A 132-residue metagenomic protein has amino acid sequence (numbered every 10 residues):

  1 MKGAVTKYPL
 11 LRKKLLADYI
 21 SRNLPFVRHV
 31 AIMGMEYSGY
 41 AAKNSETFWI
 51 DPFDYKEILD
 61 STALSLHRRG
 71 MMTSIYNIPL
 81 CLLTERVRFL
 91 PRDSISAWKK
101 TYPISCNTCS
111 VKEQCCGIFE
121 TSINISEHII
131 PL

Functional and structural regions predicted by a protein language model:
K2-R88: Radical SAM enzyme [4Fe-4S]-AdoMet core and its adjacent flexible, acidic and glycine-rich loops/tails across
T84-L132: Flexible mid-to-C-terminal extensions adjoining Fe-S/redox cofactors in radical SAM and related proteins
